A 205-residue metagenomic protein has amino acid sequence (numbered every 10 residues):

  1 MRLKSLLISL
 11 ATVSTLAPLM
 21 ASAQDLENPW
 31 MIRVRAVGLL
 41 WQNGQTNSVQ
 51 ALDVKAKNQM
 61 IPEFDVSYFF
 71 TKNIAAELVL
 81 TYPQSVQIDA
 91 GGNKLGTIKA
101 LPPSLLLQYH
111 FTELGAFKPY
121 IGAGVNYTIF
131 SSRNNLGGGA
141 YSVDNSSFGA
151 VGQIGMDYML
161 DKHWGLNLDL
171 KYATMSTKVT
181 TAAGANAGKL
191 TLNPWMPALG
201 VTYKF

Functional and structural regions predicted by a protein language model:
M1-N28: Cleavable N-terminal export/targeting peptides
S22-S67, S132, G200, K204: Short glycine/proline- and aromatic-enriched beta-strand/turn motifs that initiate or cap beta-hairpins
N28, N58-P62, T97-P103, F117 (+2 more regions): Residues that define the transmembrane beta-barrel architecture of outer-membrane proteins
W30, N73-A76, G115-F117, L160-L166: Repeated loop/turn-to-beta-strand initiation elements of outer-membrane beta-barrel proteins
G38, D65-L136, P194-F205: Gram-negative (and chloroplast) outer-membrane scaffold detector with strong preference for beta-barrel transmembrane
G44-Q50, V86-K94, S131-A140, K178-A185: Outer-membrane beta-barrel translocator domains and adjoining extracellular loop/strand segments of Gram-negative
Q50-V54, V66, N93-L95, F111 (+3 more regions): Outer-membrane beta-barrel proteins
S85-Q87, T97, D161-F205: Predominantly the C-terminal beta-signal and adjacent terminal strand-loop region of outer-membrane beta-barrel
